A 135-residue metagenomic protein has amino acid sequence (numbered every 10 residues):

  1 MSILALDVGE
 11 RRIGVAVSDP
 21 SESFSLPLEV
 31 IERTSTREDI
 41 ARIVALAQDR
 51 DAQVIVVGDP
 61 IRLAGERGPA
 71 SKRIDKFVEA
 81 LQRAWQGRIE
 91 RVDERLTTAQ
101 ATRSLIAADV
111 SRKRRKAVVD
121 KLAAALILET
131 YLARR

Functional and structural regions predicted by a protein language model:
M1-L6, E10-R135: Phosphate- and other anionic-substrate recognition elements at nucleic-acid/protein interfaces
